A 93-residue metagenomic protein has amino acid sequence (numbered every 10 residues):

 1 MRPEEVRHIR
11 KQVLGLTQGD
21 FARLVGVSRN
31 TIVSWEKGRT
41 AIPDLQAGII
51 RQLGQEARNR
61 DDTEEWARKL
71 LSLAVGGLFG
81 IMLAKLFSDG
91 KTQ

Functional and structural regions predicted by a protein language model:
M1-V13, R60: A short, Lys/Arg-rich alpha-helix, primarily the initiator
R10, V25, W35-E36, Q46-A47 (+1 more regions): DNA major-groove recognition helix of helix-turn-helix
G15-V33: Short alpha-helical DNA-recognition segment
D44-E65: DNA major-groove recognition helix of helix-turn-helix/homeodomain DNA-binding modules
E64-Q93: C-terminal single-pass membrane-anchor helix
